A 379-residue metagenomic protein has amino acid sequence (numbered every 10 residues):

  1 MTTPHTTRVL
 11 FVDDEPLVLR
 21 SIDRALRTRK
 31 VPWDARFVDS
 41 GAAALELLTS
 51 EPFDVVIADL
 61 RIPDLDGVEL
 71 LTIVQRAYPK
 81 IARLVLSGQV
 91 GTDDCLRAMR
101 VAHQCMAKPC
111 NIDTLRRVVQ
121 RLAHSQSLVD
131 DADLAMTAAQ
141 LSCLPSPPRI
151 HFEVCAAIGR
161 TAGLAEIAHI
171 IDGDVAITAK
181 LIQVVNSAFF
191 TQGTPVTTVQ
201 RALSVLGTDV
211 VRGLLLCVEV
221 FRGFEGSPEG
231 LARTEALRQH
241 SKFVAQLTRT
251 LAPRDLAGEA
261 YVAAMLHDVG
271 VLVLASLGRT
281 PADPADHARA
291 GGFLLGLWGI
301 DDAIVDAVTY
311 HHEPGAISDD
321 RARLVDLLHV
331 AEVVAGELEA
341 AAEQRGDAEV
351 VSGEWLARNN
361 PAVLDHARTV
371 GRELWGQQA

Functional and structural regions predicted by a protein language model:
T2-H5, N111-E349, G353: Conserved alpha-helical "signature site" that marks functionally important helical segments or helix/loop junctions
P4, P16-R36, R76: Two-component/phosphorelay signaling modules centered on CheY-like receiver
F11, V31-D39, L47: Short hydrophobic/Thr-rich beta-strand motif most characteristic of the beta2 strand and flanking loop of CheY-like
D13, D59, S87: Active-site residues of response regulator receiver
D13-D14, G173: Acidic di-acidic motifs
D39-S40, D66-E69: Acidic catalytic/metal-coordinating carboxylates
E51-I57, I62: Active-site beta3 strand of CheY-like receiver
E69, Q89-M106: Alpha4 helix (beta4-alpha4-beta5 surface) of REC/receiver domains from two-component response regulators
